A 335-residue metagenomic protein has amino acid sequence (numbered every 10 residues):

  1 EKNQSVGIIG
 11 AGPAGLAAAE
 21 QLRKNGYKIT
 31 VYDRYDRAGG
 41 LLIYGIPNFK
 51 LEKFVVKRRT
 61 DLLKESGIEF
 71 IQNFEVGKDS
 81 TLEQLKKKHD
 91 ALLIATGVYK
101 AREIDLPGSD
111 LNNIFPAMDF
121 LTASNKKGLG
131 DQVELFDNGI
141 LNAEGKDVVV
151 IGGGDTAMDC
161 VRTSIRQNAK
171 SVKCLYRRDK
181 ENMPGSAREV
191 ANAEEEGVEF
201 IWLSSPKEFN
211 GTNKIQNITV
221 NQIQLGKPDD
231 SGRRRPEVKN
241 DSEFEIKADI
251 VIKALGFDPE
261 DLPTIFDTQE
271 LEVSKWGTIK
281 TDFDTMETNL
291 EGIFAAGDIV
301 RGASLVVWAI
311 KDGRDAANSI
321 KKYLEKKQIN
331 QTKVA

Functional and structural regions predicted by a protein language model:
E1-I9, V56-K57, I68-D147, I252 (+1 more regions): FAD-binding core/adjacent interface of flavoenzyme oxidoreductases
I8-V76, R102-D105, D119, A157-L203 (+3 more regions): Beta1-alpha1 glycine-rich phosphate/pyrophosphate-binding loop at the start of Rossmann-like nucleotide-binding domains
G15-A18, V148-V150, T156-C160, E189 (+3 more regions): Extended, hydrophobic alpha-helical segments in both membrane/secreted and soluble proteins
E65-K86, V133-I140, L203-D249: A structured beta-alpha segment of the ubiquitous adenosine-cofactor-binding alpha/beta core
V98-Y99, R178-K180, Q222-Q224: Glycine-rich beta-alpha junction loops
D110-G145, D229-A303: FAD-site-proximal beta/loop scaffold in flavoenzymes
E134, L141-V172: Predominantly flavin-linked oxidoreductase catalytic cores and closely associated redox partners
C160, A296-E325, N330: A conserved FAD-binding loop/helix module that cradles the flavin
